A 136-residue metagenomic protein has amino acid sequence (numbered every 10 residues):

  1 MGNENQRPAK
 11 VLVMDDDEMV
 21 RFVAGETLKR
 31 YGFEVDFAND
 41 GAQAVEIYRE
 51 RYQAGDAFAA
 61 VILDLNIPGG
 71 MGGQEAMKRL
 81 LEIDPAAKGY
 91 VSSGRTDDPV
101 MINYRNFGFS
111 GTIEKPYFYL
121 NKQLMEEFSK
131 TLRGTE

Functional and structural regions predicted by a protein language model:
D16-E18: Two-component His->Asp phosphorelay active-site signatures
F22-R30: Charged docking surfaces used in two-component/phosphorelay signaling
F37-A60, V100-M101: Acidic, metal-coordinating helix/loop segments flanking the phosphotransfer/catalytic sites of two-component signaling
E46-R49, G72-A87: Short amphipathic alpha-helix used as the core "switch/output" element in two-component signaling
D64-L65: Active-site residues of response regulator receiver
G73, R79, Y104-T112: As written
I113-F118: A Lys-centered signature of the CheY-like receiver
